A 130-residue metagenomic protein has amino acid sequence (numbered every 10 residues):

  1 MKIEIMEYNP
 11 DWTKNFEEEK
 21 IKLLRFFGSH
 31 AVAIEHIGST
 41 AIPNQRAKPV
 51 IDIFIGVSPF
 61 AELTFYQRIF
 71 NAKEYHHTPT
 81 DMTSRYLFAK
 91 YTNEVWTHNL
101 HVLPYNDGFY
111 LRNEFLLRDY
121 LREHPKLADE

Functional and structural regions predicted by a protein language model:
M1, P49-I53, H98, L117: Short amphipathic alpha-helical segments
M1-E35: Helical scaffold of the NTase/Pol beta-like nucleotidyltransferase catalytic core
E4-P10, I55, L116-L121: Short histidine-centered catalytic/ligand-binding loop motif
L23-T64: Active-site nucleotide-donor binding segment shared across nucleotidyl transfer reactions
F65-K73: Short amphipathic alpha-helices in soluble, non-transmembrane regions that often serve as interface/regulatory elements
Y75-G108: Conserved catalytic core of two-metal-ion nucleotidyltransferases
V102, F109-E130: Catalytic cores of NTP-dependent nucleotidyl/adenyl transfer enzymes across multiple folds
